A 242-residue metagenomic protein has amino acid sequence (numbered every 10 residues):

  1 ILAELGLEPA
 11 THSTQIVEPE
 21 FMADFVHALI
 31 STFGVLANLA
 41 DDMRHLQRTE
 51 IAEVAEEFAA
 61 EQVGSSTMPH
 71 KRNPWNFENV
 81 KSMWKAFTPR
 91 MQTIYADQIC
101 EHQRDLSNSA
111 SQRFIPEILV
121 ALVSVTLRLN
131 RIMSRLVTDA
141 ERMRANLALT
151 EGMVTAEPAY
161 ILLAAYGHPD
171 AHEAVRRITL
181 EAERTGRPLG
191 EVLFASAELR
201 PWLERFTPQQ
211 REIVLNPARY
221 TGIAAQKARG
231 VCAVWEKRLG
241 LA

Functional and structural regions predicted by a protein language model:
I1-D97: Internal glycine-rich alpha/beta core junctions
M68-A242: Glycine-rich cofactor/substrate-binding loops
